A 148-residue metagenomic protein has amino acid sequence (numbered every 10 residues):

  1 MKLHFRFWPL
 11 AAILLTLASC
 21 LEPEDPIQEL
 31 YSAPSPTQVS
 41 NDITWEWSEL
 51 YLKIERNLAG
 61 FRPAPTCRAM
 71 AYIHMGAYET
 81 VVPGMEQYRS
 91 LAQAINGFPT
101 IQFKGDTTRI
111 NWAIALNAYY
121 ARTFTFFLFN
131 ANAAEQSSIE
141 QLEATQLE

Functional and structural regions predicted by a protein language model:
M1-P9: Bacterial N-terminal signal peptides that target proteins for export
L10-L14: Hydrophobic helical h-region of N-terminal Sec-dependent signal peptides in bacterial secretory/periplasmic proteins
T16-S19: C-terminal motif of bacterial Sec signal peptides marking the signal peptidase cleavage site
L21-E148: Acidic/polar surface patches and capping/hinge elements
